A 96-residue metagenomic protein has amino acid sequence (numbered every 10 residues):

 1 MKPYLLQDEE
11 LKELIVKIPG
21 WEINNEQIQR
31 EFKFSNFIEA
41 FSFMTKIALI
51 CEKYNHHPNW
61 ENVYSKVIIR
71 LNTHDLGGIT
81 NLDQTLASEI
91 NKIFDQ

Functional and structural regions predicted by a protein language model:
M1-S35: N-terminal first-folded block
I23, A48-P58, D95-Q96: Short arginine-rich
I28, S65-V67: A generic structural signal for short beta-strands and their flanking turns/coil linkers
N36-F37, L76: Helix N-cap motif at beta-to-alpha junctions
I38-M44: Short amphipathic alpha-helices within nucleic acid-binding modules
T45-K46, S88: Solvent-exposed alpha-helix faces
Y54, N62-S65: Amphipathic, hydrophobic secondary-structure cores in small proteins
I69-I93: C-terminal structural segments of small proteins and small subunits
